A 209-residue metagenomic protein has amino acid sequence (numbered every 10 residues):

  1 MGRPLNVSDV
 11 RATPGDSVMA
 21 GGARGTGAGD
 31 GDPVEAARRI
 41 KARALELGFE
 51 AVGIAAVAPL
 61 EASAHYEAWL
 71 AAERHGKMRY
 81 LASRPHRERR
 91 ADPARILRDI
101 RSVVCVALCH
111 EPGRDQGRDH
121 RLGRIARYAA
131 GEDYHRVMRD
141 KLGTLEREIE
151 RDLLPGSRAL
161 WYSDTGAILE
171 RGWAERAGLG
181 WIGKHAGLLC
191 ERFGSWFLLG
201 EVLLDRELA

Functional and structural regions predicted by a protein language model:
G2-A209: Auxiliary alpha/beta "docking" domains used to position bulky ligands
